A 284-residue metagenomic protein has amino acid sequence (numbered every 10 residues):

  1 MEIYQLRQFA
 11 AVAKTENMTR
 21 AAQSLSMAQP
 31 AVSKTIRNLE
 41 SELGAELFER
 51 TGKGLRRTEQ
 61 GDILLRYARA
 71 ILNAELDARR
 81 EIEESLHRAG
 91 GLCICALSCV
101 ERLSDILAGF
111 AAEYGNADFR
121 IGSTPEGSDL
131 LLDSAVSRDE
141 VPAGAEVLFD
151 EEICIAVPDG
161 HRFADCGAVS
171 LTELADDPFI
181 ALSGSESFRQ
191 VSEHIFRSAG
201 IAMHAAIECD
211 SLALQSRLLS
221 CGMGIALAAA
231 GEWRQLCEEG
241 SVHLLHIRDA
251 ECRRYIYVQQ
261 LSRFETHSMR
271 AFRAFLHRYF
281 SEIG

Functional and structural regions predicted by a protein language model:
A10-A28: Short helix-boundary/capping micro-motifs
E40-R57: A short LG(V/I)-centered, amphipathic sequence patch enriched for acidic residue(s) preceding the LG motif
E42-L43, L64-L86: Alpha-helical linker/hinge and terminal dimerization helices associated with HTH transcriptional regulators
R88-E140: Central regulatory/effector-binding core of bacterial HTH transcription factors
V141-I153, V157-F179: Flexible hinge/capping segments at coil-to-helix
P178-A199, A230, T266-M269, I283: Secondary-structure junction motif
H243-G284: A late-sequence structural motif
